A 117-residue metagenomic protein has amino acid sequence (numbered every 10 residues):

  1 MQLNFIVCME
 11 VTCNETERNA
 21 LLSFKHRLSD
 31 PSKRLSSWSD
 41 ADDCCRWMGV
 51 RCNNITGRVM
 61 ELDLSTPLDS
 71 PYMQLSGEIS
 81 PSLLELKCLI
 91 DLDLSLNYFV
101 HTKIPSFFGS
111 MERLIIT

Functional and structural regions predicted by a protein language model:
M1-T117: Plant-biased, solvent-exposed loop and capping regions within N-terminal extracellular ligand-binding ectodomains
